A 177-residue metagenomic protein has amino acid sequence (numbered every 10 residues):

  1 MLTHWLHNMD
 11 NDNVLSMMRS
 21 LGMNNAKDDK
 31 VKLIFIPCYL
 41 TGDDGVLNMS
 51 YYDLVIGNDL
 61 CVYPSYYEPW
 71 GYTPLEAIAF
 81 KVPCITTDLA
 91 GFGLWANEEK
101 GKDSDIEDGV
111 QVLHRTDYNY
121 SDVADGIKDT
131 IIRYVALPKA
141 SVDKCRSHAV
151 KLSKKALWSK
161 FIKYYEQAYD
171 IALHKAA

Functional and structural regions predicted by a protein language model:
M1-D53, V110-V112, A177: Nucleotide-activated donor-binding/catalytic signature segment of Leloir-type glycosyltransferases, i.e., the conserved
S16-R19, D143, S147, H174: Polar/charged alpha-helical tracts
K27, L54-I56, I78, D105-I106: A structural signal for short secondary-structure junctions
L47-S50, N119, P138, L157: Helix N-cap and loop-to-helix transition residues
M49, I56, A124-D129, S159-K163: A structural signal for well-ordered alpha-helical segments within the folded catalytic domains of diverse enzymes
Y52-P69: Acidic donor-binding loop of glycosyltransferase active sites
P64, P69-S147, K151-S153, Q167: Catalytic binding pocket for nucleotide-activated donors in carbohydrate/polymer assembly enzymes
W158-A177: C-terminal alpha-helical cap of glycosyltransferases
